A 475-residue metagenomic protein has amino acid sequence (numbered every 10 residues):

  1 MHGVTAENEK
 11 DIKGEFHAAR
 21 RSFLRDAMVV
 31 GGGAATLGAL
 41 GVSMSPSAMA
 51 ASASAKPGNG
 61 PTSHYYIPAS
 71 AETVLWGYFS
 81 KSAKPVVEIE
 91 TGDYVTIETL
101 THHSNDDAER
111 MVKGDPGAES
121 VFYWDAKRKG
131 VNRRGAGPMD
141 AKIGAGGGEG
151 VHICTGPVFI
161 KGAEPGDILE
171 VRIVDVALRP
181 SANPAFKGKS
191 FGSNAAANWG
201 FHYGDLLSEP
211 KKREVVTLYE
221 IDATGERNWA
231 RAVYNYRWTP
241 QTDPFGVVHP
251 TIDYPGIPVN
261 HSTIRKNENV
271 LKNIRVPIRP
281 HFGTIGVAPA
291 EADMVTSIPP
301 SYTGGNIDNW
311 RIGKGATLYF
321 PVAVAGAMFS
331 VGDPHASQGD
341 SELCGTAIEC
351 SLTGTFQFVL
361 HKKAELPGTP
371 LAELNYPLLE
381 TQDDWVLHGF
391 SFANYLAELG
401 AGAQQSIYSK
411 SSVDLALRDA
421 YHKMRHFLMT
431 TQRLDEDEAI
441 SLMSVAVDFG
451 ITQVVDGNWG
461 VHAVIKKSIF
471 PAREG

Functional and structural regions predicted by a protein language model:
M1-S22, M44-P46: N-terminal secretory signal peptides
K13-H17, A39-S70: C-terminal segment of N-terminal export signals and the immediately downstream linker at the start of the mature
R20-A39, A439: N-terminal export leaders
H64-G146: N-terminal, Lys/Arg-enriched amphipathic/low-complexity engagement segments that precede the first folded domain
S70-S80, G147-C154, V295-T303: Short, structured beta-strand/loop micro-motifs enriched in basic residues and often containing a Trp
P85-H103, F159-G162, D167-V174, L318-V324: Beta-strand cores of secreted/periplasmic/IMS beta-sandwich domains, seen most often in copper-related folds
I168-L374, L379, H422, M429 (+4 more regions): Glycine-rich anion/phosphate-binding loop at the beta-strand->alpha-helix junction
A372-Q432: A hydrophobic, small-residue-rich beta->alpha segment in the mid-to-C-terminal subdomain of diverse proteins
